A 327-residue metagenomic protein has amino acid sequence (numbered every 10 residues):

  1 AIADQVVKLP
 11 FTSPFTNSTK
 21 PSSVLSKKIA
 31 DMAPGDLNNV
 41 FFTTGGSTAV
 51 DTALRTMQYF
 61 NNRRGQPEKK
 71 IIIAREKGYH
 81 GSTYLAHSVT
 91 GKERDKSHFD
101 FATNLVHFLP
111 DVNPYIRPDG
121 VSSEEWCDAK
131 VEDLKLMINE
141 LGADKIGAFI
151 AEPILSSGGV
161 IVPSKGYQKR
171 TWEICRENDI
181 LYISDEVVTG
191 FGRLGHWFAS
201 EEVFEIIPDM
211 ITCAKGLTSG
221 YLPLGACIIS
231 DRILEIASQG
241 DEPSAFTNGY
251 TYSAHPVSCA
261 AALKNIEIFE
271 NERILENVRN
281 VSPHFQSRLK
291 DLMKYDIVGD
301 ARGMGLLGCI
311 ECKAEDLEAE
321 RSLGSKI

Functional and structural regions predicted by a protein language model:
A1-I327: Conserved N-terminal phosphate-binding loop of PLP-dependent enzymes in the Aspartate aminotransferase
